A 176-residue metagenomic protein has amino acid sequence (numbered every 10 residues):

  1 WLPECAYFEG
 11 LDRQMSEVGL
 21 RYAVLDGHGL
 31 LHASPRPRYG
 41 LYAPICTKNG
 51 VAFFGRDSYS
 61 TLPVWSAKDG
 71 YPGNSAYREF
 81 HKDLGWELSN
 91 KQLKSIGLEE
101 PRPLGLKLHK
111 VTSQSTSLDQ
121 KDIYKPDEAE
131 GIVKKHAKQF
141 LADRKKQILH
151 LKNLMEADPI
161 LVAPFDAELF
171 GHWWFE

Functional and structural regions predicted by a protein language model:
W1-Y39, E156, L161-E176: Catalytic domains of cell-wall/extracellular-matrix polysaccharide-remodeling enzymes, centered on de-N-acetylation
H32-D158: Active-site cores of enzymes that catalyze phosphoryl transfer or operate on phosphate-rich substrates
